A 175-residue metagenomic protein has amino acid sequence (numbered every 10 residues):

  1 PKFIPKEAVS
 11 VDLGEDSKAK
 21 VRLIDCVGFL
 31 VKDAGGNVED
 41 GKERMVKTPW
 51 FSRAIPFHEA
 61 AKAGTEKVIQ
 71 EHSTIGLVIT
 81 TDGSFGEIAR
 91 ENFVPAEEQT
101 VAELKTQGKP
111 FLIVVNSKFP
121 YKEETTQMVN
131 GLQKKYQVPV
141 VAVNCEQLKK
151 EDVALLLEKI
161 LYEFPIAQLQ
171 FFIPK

Functional and structural regions predicted by a protein language model:
P1-K109, E146: Switch- and interface-adjacent substructures of P-loop NTPase systems
Q99, E103, Q107-L112, S117-K175: Canonical P-loop GTPase G-domain recognition
